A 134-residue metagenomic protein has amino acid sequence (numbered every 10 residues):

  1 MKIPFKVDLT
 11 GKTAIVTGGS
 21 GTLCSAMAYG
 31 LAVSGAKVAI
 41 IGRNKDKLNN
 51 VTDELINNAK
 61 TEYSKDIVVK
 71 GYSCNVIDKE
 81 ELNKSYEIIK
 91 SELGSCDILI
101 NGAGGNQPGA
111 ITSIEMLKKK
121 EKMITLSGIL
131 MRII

Functional and structural regions predicted by a protein language model:
M1-I15, I124-T125: Flexible N-terminal pre-Rossmann segment of NAD(P)-dependent oxidoreductases
T13, S20-T22: Conserved glycine-rich cofactor-binding loop
T17, C96-G104: Rossmann-fold scaffold of SDR-type NAD(P)-dependent oxidoreductases
T22, A26, N106: NAD(P)H-binding Rossmann-fold N-terminus in SDR/SDR-like oxidoreductases, specifically the glycine-rich beta1-alpha1
L31: Aromatic pocket-lining residues of Rossmann-like dinucleotide-binding sites
S34-V51: Conserved glycine-rich Rossmann-like NAD(P)H-binding loop of the short-chain dehydrogenase/reductase
K45-D46, Y72-S85: The beta1-alpha1 cofactor-binding region of Rossmann-like NAD(H)/NADP(H)-dependent oxidoreductases
N83, N106-R132: Conserved mid-core segment of classical short-chain dehydrogenase/reductases
